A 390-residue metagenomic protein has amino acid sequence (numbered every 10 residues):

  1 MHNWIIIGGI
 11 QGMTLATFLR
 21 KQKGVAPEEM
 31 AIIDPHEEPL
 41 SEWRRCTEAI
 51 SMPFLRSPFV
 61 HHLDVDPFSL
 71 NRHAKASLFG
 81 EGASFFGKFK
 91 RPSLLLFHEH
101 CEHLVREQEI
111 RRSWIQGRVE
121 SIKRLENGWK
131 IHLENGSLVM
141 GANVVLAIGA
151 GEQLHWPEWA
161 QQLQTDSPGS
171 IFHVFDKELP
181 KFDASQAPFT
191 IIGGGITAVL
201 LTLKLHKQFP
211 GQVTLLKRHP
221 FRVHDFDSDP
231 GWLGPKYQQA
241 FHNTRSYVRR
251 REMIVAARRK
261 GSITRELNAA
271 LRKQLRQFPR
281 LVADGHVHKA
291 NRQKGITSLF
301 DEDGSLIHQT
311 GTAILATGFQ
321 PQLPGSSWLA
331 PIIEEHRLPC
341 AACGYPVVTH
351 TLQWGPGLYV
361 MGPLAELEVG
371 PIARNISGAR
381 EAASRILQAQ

Functional and structural regions predicted by a protein language model:
M1-E37, S84-I196, L200-Q208, T214-Q390: Flavin (primarily FAD) cofactor-binding/catalytic cores of flavoenzymes
L40-R56, W232-L233: Glycine-rich phosphate-binding loop and adjoining beta1-alpha1-beta2 segment of Rossmann-like nucleotide-binding folds
E48-L55, H61-S69: Nucleotide/phosphate-binding site architecture used for ATP/NTP-dependent chemistry
L63-L95: A conserved beta-strand/loop capping segment in the N-terminal third of enzymes that catalyze redox or closely related
